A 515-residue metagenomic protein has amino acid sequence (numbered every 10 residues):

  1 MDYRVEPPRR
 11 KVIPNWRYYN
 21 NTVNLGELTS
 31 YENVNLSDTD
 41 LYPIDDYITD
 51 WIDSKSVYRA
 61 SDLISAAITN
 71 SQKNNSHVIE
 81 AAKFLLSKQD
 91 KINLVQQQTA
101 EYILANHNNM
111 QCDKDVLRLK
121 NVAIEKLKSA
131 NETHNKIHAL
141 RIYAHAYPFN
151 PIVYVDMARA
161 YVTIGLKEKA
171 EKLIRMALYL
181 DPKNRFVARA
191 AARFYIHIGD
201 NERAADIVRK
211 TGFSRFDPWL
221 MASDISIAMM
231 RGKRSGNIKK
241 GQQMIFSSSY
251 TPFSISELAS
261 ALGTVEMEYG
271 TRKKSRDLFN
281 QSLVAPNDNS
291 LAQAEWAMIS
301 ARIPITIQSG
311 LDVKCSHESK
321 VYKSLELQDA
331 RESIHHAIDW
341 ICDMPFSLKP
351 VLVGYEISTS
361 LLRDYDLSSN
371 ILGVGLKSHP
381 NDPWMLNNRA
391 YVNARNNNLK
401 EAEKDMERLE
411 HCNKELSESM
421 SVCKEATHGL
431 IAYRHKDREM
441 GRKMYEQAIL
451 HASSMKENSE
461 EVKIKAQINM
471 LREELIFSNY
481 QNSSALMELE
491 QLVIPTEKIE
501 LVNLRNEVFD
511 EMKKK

Functional and structural regions predicted by a protein language model:
Y3, P7, M470-L475, Y480 (+1 more regions): Terminal, low-structured helical/coil segments at or just beyond the last alpha-helical repeat
Y3-P7, I13-N21, E32-T39, I48-K55 (+7 more regions): TPR-adjacent "capping" and linker segments in tetratricopeptide-repeat scaffold/adaptor proteins
N15, Y42-D50, A60-I64, H77-L85 (+12 more regions): Alpha-helical repeat scaffolds
T29-K55, D62, A66-T69, D90-K91 (+7 more regions): Alpha-helical segment of the N-proximal tetratricopeptide repeat
S61-D62, I79-E80, Q96-Q97, N121-V122 (+12 more regions): Alpha-solenoid helical repeat scaffolds
S65, K83, E125, R159 (+10 more regions): Residue-level recognition of tetratricopeptide repeat
Q72, D90, P148, P182 (+8 more regions): Short coil turns that delineate tetratricopeptide repeat
S129, T163, H197-I198, M230-R231 (+8 more regions): Register position in tetratricopeptide repeats
